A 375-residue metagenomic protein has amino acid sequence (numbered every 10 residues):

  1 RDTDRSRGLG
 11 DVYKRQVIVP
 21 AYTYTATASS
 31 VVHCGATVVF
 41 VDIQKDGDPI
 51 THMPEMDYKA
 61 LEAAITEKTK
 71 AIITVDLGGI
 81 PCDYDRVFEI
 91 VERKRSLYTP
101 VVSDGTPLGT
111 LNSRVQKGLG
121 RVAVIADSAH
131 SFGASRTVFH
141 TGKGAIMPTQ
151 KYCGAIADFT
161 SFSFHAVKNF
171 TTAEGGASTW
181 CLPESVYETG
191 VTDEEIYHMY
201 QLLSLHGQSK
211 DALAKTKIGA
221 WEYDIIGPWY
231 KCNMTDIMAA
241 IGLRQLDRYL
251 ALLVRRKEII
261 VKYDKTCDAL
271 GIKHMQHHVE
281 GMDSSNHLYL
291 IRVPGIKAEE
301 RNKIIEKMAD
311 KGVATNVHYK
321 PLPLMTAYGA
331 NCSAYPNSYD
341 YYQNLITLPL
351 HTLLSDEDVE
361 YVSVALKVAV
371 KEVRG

Functional and structural regions predicted by a protein language model:
D2-Y13: Single conserved hydrophobic/aromatic residue that forms the stacking wall/gate of nucleotide- or nucleobase-binding
R5, H130-G133, A155-K210, D236: Active-site PLP attachment segment
D11-S128: PLP-dependent aminotransferase-like
S29-V31, Y152, I237: Hydrophobic/aromatic ligand-binding patch that stacks against planar heteroaromatic rings of cofactors or nucleotides
K59-E62, H140-G142, A330-A334: Short low-complexity, flexible loop/linker segments enriched in glycine and/or proline with clustered acidic
A71-V75, I80, Y84-F88, P107 (+1 more regions): PLP-dependent aminotransferase class I/II
V102, L108-T171, W221-I225: Conserved active-site segment immediately N-terminal to the catalytic lysine that forms the internal aldimine
